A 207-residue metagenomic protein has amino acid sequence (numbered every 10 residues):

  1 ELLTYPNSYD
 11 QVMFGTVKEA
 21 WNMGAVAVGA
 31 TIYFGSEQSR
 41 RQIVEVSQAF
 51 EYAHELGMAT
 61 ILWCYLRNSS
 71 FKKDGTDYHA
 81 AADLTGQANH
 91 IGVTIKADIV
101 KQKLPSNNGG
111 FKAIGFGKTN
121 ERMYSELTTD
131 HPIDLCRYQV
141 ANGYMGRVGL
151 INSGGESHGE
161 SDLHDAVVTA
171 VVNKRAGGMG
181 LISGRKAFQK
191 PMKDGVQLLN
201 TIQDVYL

Functional and structural regions predicted by a protein language model:
E1-I151, L163-M179: Alpha/beta enzyme core
G35, A187-F188: Short beta->alpha junction loops/turns
N107, G155-E160, F188-Q189: Short Gly/Pro-enriched loop/turn and capping motifs at secondary-structure junctions
L150-E156, S183-K186: Glycine-rich beta-strand-to-loop/alpha-helix junction loops that act as flexible
H164-V171, R185, V196-N200: A generic structural signal for well-ordered alpha-helical surface patches
A176-G177, F188-L207: C-terminal helical cap(s) of enzyme catalytic domains, especially alpha/beta-barrels
